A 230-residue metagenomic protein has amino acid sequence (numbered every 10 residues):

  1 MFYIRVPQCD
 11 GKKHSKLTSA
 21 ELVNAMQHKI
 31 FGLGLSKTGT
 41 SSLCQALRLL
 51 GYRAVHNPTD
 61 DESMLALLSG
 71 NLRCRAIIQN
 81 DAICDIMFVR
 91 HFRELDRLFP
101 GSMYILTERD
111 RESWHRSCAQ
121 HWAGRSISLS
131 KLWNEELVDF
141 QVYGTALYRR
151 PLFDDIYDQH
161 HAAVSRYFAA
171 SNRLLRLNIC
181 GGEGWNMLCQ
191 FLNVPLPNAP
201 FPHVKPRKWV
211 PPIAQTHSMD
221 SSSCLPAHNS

Functional and structural regions predicted by a protein language model:
F2-Q79, P211, H217: PAPS-dependent sulfotransferase catalytic core
G32-L35, P58, C84-F88, E108-R109 (+1 more regions): Short His-Asn-centered micro-motif
T40-S42, H91-F92, E112-S117, E183-M187: Short catalytic/ligand-binding loop motif for oxyanion handling, primarily in non-cytosolic enzymes, centered on
V55, M103-I105, L175-L177: Hydrophobic/aromatic beta-strand patches that form the interior of the parallel beta-sheet core in alpha/beta enzyme
P58-L68, R111, A162-P226: The conserved 3'-phosphoadenosine-5'-phosphosulfate
N71-S102: Conserved nucleotide-sensing/catalytic segment adjacent to the nucleotide-binding pocket in NTP-handling enzymes
R75-I77, S130-C180, Q190: PAPS-dependent sulfotransferase catalytic domain
L98-Q120, L188: Conserved phosphate-donor/acceptor-positioning beta-strand/loop module used by diverse small-molecule
